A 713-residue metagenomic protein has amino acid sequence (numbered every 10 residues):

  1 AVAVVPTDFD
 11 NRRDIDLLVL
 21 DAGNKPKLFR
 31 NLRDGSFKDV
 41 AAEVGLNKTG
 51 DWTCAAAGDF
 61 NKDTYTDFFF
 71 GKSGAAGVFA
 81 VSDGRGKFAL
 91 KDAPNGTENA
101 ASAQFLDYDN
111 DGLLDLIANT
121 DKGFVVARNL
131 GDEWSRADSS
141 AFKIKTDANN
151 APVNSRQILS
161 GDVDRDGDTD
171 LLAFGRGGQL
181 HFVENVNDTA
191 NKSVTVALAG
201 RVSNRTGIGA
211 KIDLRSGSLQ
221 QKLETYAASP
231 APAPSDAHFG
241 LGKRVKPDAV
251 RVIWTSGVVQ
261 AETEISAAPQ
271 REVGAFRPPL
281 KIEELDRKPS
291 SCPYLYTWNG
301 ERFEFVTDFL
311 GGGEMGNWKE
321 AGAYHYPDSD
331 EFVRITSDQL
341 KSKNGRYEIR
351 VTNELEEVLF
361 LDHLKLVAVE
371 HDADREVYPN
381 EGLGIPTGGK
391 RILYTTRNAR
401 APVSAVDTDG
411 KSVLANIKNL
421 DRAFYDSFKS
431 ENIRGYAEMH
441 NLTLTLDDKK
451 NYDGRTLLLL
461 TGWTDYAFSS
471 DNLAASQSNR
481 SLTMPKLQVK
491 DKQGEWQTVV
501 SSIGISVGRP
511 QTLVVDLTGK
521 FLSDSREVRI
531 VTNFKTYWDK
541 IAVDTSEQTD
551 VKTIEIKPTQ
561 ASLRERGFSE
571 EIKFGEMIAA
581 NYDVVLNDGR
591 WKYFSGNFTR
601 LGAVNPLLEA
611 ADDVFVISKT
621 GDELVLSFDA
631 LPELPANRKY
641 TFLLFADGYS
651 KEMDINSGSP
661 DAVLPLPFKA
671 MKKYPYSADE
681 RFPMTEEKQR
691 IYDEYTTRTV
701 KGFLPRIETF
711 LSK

Functional and structural regions predicted by a protein language model:
A1, L17-L18, F29-G50, F68 (+5 more regions): Blade-edge motifs of beta-propeller repeat domains
V2-N11, I15, W52-K62, A100-D109 (+4 more regions): Beta-propeller blade termini
D16-D21, D67-K72, L116-T120, D170-G175 (+1 more regions): Hydrophobic beta-strand segments that make up the repeating blades of beta-propeller and related beta-repeat
D21-G23, L32, K72-G74, D83 (+3 more regions): Structural signature of WD-repeat beta-propellers
K25-L28, A76-F79, G123-V126, Q179-H181: Structural signal for beta-propeller blades
E133-A137, F142, V153-S160, R165-W538 (+7 more regions): Gly/Ser/Thr/Pro-enriched helix-cap/hinge segments flanking short amphipathic alpha-helices
A646-G648: A cross-kingdom feature that marks long, compositionally biased intrinsically disordered regions
G658-D661, L666-S712: Long C-terminal appendages of very large multidomain proteins
